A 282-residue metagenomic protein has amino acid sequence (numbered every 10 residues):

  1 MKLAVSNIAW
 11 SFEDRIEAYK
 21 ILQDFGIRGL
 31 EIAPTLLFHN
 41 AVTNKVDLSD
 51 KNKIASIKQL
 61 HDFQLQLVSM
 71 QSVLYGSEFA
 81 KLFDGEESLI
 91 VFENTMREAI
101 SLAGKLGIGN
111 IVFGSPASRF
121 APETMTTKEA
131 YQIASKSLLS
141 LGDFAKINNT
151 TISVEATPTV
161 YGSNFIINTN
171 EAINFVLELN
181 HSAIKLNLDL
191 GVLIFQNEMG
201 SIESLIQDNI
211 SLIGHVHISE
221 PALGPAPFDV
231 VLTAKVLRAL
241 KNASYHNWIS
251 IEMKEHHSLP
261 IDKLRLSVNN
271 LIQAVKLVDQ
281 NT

Functional and structural regions predicted by a protein language model:
M1-A4, F12-R28, H61, I90-E93 (+3 more regions): Histidine-acidic metal/acid-base catalytic patches
A9-S11, P34-L36, V73-G76, A117-R119 (+4 more regions): Active-site-proximal loop/turn and secondary-structure-junction residues that shape catalytic pockets, frequently
L30-E31, V68-M70, I111, I152 (+2 more regions): Hydrophobic residues within beta-strands of alpha/beta enzymes
A33-S56, A121-P122: Glycine-rich, proline-tolerant flexible connector loops at the mouths of alpha/beta enzymes
H39, S77-F79, S163, N197 (+1 more regions): Short, function-defining helix-loop hinge/capping sites that tune catalysis or transport
L60-V68: Glycine-rich, aromatic-flanked loop segments that form ligand/cofactor-binding clefts across common enzyme folds
D62, F79-K185, F195: Active-site acidic/histidine proton-transfer and metal-coordination neighborhood in alpha/beta enzyme cores
L67-S72, G85: A basic- and aromatic-enriched beta-loop-alpha substructure that forms the phosphate/nucleotide- and DNA/RNA-contacting
